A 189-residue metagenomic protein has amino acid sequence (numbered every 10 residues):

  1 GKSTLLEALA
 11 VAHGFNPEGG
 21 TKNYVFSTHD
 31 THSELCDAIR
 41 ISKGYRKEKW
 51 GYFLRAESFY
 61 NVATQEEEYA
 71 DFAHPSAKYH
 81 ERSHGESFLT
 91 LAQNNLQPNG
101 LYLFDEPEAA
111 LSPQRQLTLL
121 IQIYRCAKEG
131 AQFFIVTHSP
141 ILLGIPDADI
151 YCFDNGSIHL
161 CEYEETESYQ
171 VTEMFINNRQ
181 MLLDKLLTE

Functional and structural regions predicted by a protein language model:
G1-N23: Phosphate-binding glycine-rich loops of NTP-binding sites
T4, T28-D30, E34, P75-S76 (+1 more regions): Catalytic phosphate/metal-binding cores of nucleic-acid and nucleotide-processing enzymes, i.e., regions that mediate
L5, I135-V136: Conserved D-loop beta-strand region of ABC ATPase nucleotide-binding domains
N23-S83, Y163-K185: Conserved nucleotide-sensing/catalytic segment adjacent to the nucleotide-binding pocket in NTP-handling enzymes
G51, L101-L103, Q132: Residue-level preference for the first positions of well-ordered beta-strands
R82-E106, Q114-C126: GG-anchored amphipathic helix commonly corresponding to the ABC/SMC/Rad50 NBD signature/C-loop
Q114-Q132, S139-E189: C-terminal lobe/lid and adjacent interdomain/linker elements of RecA-like ASCE P-loop ATPase modules
